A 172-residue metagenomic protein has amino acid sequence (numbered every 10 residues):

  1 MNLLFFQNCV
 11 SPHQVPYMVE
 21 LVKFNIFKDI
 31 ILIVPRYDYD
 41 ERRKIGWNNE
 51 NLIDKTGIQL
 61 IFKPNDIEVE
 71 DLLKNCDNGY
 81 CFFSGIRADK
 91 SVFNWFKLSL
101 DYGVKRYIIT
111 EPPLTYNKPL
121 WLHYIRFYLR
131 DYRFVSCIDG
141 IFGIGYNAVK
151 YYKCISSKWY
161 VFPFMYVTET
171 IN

Functional and structural regions predicted by a protein language model:
M1-T56, C76-D77: N-terminal subdomain of nucleotide-sugar transferases
N8, G85-R87, I108-L114, F164-V167: Histidine-centered beta-alpha loop that forms part of the nucleotide-sugar donor binding/catalytic region in diverse
P12-V15, Y80-V104, I108-T110, I144-A148: An aromatic- and histidine-rich active-site surface loop
F27, D101-R106, K158-W159: A short helix->loop->beta-strand "cap" motif at the edges of active sites that frequently abuts
I53-L73, D89: Glycine-rich, highly charged phosphate/nucleotide-binding loops
D101, H123-I141, C154: Membrane-proximal helix-turn-helix segments that form the acceptor-binding/catalytic region of lipid-linked
R106-Y124, S136-G140, E169-T170: A short, histidine- and acid-enriched strand-loop-helix "catalytic/donor-clamping" loop that lines the nucleotide-sugar
S136-N172: Donor nucleotide-sugar binding/catalytic pocket of nucleotide-sugar-dependent glycosyltransferases
